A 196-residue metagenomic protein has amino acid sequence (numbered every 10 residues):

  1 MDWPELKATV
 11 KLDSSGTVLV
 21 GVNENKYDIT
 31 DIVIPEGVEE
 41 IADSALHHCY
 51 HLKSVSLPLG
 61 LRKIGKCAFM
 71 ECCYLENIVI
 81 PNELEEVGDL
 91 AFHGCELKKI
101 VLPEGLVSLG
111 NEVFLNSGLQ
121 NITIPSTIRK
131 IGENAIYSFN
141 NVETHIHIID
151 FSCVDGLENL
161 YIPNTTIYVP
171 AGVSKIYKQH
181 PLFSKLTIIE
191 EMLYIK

Functional and structural regions predicted by a protein language model:
M1-G16, K26-E40, Y50-K63, C73-E86 (+5 more regions): Structural signature of tandem-repeat unit edges
L19-V20: A short, structured beta-strand/loop element
D43-A45, G65-A68, G88-A91, G110-V113 (+2 more regions): Consensus positions within tandem repeat domains that build extended binding/scaffold surfaces
I136-S138, L157-Y161, H180-L182: A structural signal for leucine-rich repeat
